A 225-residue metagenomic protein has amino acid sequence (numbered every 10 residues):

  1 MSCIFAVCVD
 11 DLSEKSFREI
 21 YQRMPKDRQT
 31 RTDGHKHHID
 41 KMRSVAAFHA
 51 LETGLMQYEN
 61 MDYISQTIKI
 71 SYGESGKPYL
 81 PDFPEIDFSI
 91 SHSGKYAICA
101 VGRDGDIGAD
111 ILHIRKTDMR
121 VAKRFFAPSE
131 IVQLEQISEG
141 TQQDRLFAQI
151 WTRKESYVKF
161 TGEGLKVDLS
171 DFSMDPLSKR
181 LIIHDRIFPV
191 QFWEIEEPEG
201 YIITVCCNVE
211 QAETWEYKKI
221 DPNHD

Functional and structural regions predicted by a protein language model:
M1-D225: Core catalytic alpha/beta fold that binds nucleotide/phospho-ligands
